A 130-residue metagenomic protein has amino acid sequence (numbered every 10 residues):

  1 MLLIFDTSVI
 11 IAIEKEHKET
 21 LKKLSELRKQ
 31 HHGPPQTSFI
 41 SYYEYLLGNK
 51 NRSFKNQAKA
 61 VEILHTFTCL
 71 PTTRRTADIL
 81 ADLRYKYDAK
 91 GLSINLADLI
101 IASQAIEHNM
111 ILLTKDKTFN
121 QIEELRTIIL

Functional and structural regions predicted by a protein language model:
M1-L2, A102, I106-L130: Acidic, PIN/NYN-like endoribonuclease modules and their adjacent C-terminal/linker elements
M1-T37, L47-E62: Short, well-structured N-terminal submotif of metal-dependent ribonuclease cores
D6-T7, Y45, L80, A105: Generic structural signal for small/hydrophobic residues in well-ordered secondary structure, especially within
T7, F39, L96-L99: Conserved glycosyltransferase catalytic-site signature
I10, Y42-Y45, A77, F119: A generic structural signal for short hydrophobic patches within well-formed alpha-helices
L21, Y42, Q57-A60, A77-L80 (+1 more regions): A general structural signal for well-ordered alpha-helical segments in protein cores
K23, I79, T118-Q121: Residue-level recognition of specific faces of alpha-helices
C69-I111: Active-site neighborhoods of divalent-metal-dependent phosphate/nucleic-acid chemistry enzymes
